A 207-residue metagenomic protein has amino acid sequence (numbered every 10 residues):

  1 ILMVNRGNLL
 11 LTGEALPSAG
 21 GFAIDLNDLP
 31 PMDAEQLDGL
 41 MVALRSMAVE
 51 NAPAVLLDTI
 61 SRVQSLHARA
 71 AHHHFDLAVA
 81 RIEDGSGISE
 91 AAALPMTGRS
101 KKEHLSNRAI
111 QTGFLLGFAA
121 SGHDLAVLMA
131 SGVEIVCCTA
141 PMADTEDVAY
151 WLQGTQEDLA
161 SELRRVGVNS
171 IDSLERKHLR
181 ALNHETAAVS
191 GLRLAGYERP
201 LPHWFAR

Functional and structural regions predicted by a protein language model:
I1-G20: Non-catalytic, usually N-terminal nucleic-acid engagement modules in DNA/RNA processing proteins
N5-N8, N27, N51, N107 (+2 more regions): Detector for Asparagine
N5-R6, D25, S89, A120-S121 (+3 more regions): Short, solvent-exposed coil/turn linker segments
R6, R45, R62, R69 (+9 more regions): Arginine residue identity/basic-tract feature
T12, S65-L66, N183-E185: Short, solvent-exposed polar/charged micro-motifs at secondary-structure junctions
A19-G154: Glycine-rich phosphate/ribose-binding loops and adjacent secondary-structure elements that form binding surfaces
D147-R207: C-terminal extensions of enzymes
